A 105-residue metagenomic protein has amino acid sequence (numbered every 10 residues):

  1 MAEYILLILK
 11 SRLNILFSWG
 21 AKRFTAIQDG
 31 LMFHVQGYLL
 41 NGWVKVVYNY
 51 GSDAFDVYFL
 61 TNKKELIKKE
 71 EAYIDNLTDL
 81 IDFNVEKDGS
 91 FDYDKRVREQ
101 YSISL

Functional and structural regions predicted by a protein language model:
M1, K63-L105: Mixed-charge, Lys/Arg-enriched low-complexity segments
M1-Y38: Negatively charged, low-complexity tracts enriched in Asp/Glu with abundant Ser/Thr
Y4-I8, V46, I81: Generic hydrophobic, helix-prone segments enriched in Leu/Val/Ile
L39-N41, N62-K64: Glycine-centered tight beta-turn/hairpin loop motif at sheet-sheet or coil-to-beta transitions
G42-D53: A short, structured beta-strand/loop element
G51-K63: Short, surface-exposed beta-strand/strand-loop-strand elements in extracellular ectodomains
